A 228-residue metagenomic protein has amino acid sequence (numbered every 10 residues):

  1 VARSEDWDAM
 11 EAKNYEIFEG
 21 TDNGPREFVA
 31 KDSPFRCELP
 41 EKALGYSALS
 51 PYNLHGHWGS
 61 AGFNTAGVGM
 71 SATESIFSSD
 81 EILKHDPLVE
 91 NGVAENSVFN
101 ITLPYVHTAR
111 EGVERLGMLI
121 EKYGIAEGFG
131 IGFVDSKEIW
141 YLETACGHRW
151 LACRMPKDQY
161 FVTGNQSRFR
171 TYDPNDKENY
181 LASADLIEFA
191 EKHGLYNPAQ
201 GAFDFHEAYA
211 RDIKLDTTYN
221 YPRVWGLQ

Functional and structural regions predicted by a protein language model:
V1-A94, R115-Q228: A contiguous strand-loop segment
K84-L88, V98-V106: Second-shell loop/turn segments in exported
G112: Aromatic- and Gly/Pro-rich donor/ligand-binding loops that form nucleotide- or phosphate-bearing donor binding pockets
